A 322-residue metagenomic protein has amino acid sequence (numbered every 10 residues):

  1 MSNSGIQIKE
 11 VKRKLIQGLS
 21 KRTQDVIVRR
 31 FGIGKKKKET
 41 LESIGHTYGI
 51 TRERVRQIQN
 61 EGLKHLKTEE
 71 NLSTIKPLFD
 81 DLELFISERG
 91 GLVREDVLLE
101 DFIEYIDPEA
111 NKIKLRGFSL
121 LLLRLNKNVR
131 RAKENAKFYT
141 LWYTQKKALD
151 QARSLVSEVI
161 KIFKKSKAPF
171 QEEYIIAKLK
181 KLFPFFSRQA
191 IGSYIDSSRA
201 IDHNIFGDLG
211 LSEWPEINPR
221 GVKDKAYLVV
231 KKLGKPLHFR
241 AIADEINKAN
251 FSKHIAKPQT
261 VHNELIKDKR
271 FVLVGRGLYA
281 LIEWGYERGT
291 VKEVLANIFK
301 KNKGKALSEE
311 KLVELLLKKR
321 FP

Functional and structural regions predicted by a protein language model:
M1-P322: C-terminal non-catalytic scaffold/interaction domains in large multidomain proteins
